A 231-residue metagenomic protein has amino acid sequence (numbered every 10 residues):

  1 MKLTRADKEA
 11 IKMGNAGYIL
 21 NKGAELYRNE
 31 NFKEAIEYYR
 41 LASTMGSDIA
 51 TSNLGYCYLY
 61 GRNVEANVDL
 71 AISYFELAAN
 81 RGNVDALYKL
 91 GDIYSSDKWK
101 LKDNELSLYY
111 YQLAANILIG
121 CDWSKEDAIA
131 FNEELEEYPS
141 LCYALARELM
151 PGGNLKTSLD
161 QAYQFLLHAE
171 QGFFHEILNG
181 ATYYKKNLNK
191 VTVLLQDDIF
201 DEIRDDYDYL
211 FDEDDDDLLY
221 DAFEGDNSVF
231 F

Functional and structural regions predicted by a protein language model:
G14-E34, L41: Alpha-helical segment of the N-proximal tetratricopeptide repeat
G14-N15, M45-D48, Y60-R62, N80-N83 (+6 more regions): Short helix-capping/linker turns of helical repeat alpha-solenoids
I19-Y27, T51-Y60, K89-S96, C142-P151: Hydrophobic face of amphipathic alpha-helices that form TPR/SEL1-like repeat modules and related alpha-solenoid
L41-A42, L77-A78, A114, F131 (+1 more regions): Canonical positions in the second alpha-helix
V193-F231: DE-rich, low-complexity intrinsically disordered acidic tracts
